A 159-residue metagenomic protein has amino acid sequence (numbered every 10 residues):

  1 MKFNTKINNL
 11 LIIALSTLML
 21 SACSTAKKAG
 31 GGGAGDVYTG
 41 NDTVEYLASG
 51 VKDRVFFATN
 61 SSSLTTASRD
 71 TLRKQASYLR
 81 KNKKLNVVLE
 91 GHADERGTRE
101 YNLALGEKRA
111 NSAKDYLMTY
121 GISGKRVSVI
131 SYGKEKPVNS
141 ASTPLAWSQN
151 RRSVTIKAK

Functional and structural regions predicted by a protein language model:
K2-L11: Bacterial N-terminal signal peptides that target proteins for export
L18-A22: C-terminal motif of bacterial Sec signal peptides marking the signal peptidase cleavage site
S24-N86: Periplasmic peptidoglycan-binding/tethering modules of Gram-negative envelope proteins
A67-K74, E100, K108, S112 (+1 more regions): Extracytoplasmic/secreted proteins, especially bacterial periplasmic and envelope-associated proteins
K84-H92, E107-V138, R151-K159: A non-catalytic structural micro-motif
A93-T98: Surface-exposed aromatic
S140-T143: Short beta-alpha junctions and helix-cap segments that line functional grooves
L145-Q149: A generic structural micro-feature
